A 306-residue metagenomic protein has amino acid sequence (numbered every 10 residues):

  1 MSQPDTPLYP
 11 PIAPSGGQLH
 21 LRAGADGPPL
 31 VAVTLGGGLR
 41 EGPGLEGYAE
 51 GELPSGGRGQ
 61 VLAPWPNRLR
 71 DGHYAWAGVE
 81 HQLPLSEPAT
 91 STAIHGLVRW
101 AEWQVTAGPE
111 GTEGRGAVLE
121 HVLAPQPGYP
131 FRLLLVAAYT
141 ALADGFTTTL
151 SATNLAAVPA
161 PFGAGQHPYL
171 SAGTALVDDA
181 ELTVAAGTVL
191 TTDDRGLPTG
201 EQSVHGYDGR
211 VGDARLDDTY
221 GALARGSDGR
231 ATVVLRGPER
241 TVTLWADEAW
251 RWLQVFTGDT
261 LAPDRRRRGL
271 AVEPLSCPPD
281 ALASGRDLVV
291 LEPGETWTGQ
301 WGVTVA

Functional and structural regions predicted by a protein language model:
M1-L83, E87, G229-A249, E295-V305: Beta-strand-rich N-terminal accessory domains
P10-P14, H121-G173: Acidic, contiguous internal or C-terminal segments within carbohydrate-active enzymes that form a structured patch used
G17, T92-T106, D213-S284: Acidic/His-leaning functional-site neighborhoods
G56, P159-P161, P168-A249: Active-site/ligand-binding surface loops and adjacent short beta/alpha elements that line catalytic pockets across
P66-R68, L282-R286: Short alpha-helix capping/helix-loop boundary micro-motifs
A75-V79, T106-A117, T140-G145, T174-D178 (+1 more regions): A short, structured loop/turn motif at beta-sheet edges
P84-A143: Extended, loop-rich substrate-binding clefts of extracytoplasmic carbohydrate-active enzymes
V136-A138, R286-L291: Beta-strand-rich interaction surfaces with strong enrichment in secreted/lumenal proteins
